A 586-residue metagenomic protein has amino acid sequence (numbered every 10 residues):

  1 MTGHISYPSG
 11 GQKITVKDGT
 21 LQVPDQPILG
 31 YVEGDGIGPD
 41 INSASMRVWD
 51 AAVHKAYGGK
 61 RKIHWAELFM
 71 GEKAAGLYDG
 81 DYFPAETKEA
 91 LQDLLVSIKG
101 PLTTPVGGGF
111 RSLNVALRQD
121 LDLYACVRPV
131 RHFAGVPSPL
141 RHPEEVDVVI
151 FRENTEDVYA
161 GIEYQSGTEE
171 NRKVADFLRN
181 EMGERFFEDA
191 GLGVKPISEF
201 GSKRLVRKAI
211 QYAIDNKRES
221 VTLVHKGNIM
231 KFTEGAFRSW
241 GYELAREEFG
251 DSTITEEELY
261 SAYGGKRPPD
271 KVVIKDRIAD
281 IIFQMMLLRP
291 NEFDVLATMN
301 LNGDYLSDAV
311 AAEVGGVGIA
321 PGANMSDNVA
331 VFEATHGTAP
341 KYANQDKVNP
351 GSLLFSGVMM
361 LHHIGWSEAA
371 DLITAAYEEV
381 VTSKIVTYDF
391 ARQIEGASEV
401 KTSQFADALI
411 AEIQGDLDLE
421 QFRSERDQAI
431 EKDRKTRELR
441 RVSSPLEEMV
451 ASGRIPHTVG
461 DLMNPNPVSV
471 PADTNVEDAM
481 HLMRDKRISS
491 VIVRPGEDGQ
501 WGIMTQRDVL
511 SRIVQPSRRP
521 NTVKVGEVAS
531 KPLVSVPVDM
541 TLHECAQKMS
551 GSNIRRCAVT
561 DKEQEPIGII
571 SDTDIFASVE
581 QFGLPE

Functional and structural regions predicted by a protein language model:
G3-R61: N-terminal phosphate-binding or glycine-rich loops at protein starts, especially the Walker A/P-loop of NTPases
G3-S9, A74-G76, F283-I385: Glycine-rich phosphate/nucleotide-binding loop
P24-D25, G30-M46, K173, F177-R277: Glycine-rich phosphate/diphosphate-binding loop of Rossmann-like nucleotide-binding domains
D35-G38, L95, F151, A209 (+4 more regions): Buried hydrophobic positions in well-ordered alpha/beta secondary-structure cores of metabolic enzymes
K73-L178, L301-Y305: N-terminal glycine-rich phosphate/adenylate-binding segment common to multiple enzyme folds
A90-T104, E248, S252-V329: Glycine-rich phosphate-binding loop
S352-A429: Mobile late-domain/C-terminal helix-loop "cap" segments that border catalytic sites or the cytosolic face
S424-E586: Tandem CBS (Cystathionine beta-synthase) repeat/Bateman regulatory domains
